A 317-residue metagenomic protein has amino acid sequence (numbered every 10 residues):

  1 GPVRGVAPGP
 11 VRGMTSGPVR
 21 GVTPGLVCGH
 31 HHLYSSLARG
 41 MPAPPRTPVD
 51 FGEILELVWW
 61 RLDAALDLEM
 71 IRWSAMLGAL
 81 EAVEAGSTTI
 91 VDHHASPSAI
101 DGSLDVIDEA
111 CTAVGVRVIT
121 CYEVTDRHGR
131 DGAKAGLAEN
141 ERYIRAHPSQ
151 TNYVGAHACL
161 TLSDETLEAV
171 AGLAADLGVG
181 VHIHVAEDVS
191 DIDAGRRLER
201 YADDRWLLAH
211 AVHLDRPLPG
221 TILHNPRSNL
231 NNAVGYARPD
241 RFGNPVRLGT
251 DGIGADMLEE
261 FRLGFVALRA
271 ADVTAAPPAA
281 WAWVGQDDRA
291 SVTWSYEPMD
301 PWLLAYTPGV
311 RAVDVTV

Functional and structural regions predicted by a protein language model:
G1-G25: Histidine-rich, glycine-flanked metal-binding segment
V19, H30, G86, C111 (+6 more regions): Divalent metal-coordination and catalytic microenvironments
G25-S36, G180-V189: Histidine-centered catalytic micro-motifs
L37-I71, G115, H128-G129, N140 (+4 more regions): Active-site gating loops and adjacent loop-to-helix segments of metal-dependent hydrolytic enzymes
M41-V116, A138-A146: Alpha-helical scaffold segments that flank or form the walls of functional sites
A99-L207, A211: Metal-coordinating catalytic core of metallo-dependent amide/deamination hydrolases
V181-E187, R227-V234, D240-L263, T293: Short acidic/histidine-rich active-site segments
A290-V317: C-terminal cap of metal-dependent C-N hydrolases
